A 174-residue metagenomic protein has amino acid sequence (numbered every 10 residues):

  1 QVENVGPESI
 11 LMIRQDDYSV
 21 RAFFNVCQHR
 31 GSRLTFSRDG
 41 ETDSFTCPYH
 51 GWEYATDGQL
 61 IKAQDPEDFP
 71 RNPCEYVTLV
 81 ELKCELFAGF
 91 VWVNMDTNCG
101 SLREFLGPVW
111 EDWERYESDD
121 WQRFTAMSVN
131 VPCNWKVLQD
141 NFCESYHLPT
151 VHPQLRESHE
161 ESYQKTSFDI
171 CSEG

Functional and structural regions predicted by a protein language model:
Q1-T97, R103-E111: Rieske [2Fe-2S] iron-sulfur-binding domain
E85-L86, F90-G174: C-terminal catalytic domain of Rieske-type non-heme iron oxygenases
